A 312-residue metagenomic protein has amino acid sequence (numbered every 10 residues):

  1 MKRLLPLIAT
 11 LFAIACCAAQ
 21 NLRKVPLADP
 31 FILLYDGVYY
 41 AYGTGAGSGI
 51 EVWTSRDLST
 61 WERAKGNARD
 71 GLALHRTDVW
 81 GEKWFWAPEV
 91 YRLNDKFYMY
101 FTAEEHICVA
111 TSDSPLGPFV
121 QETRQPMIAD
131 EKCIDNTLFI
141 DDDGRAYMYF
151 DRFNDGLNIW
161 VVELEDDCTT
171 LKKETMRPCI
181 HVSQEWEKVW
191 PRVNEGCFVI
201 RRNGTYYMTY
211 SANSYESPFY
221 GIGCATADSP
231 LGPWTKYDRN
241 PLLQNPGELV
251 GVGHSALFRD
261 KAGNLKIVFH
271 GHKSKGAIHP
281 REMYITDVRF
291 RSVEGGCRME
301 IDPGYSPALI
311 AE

Functional and structural regions predicted by a protein language model:
K2-T10: Sec-dependent signal peptide recognition, specifically the positively charged N-region followed immediately by
T10-A18: Hydrophobic h-region of N-terminal signal peptides that target proteins for export in Gram-negative bacteria
A18-E312: Carbohydrate-active catalytic/glycan-binding domains of CAZyme proteins, especially the secreted or lumenal ectodomains
